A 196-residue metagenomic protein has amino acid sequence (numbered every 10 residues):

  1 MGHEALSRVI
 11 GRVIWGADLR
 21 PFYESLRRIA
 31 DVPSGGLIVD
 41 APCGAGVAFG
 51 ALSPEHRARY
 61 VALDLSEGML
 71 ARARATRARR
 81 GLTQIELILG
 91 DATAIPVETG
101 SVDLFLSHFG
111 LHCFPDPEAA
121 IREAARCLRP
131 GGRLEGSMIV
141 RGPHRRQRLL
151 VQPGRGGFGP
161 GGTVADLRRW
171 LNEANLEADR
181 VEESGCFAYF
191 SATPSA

Functional and structural regions predicted by a protein language model:
G16-S34: Conserved alpha-helix/loop element of class I SAM-dependent methyltransferases that forms part of the SAM/SAH-binding
L37-A94: Class I SAM-dependent methyltransferase SAM/SAH-binding core
T93-L104: A short acidic, Gly/Pro-enriched loop at the edge of an enzyme's catalytic core that lines a small-molecule cofactor
L104-D116: A short SAM/SAH-binding and catalytic strip from SAM-dependent methyltransferases
E118-P130: A short glycine-rich, Lys/Arg-flanked "PGG" loop and its adjoining helix->strand segment in the class I
E135-F158: Conserved class I S-adenosyl-L-methionine
G159-A174: Short alpha-helix
A174-A196: Core SAM-dependent methyltransferase catalytic element
